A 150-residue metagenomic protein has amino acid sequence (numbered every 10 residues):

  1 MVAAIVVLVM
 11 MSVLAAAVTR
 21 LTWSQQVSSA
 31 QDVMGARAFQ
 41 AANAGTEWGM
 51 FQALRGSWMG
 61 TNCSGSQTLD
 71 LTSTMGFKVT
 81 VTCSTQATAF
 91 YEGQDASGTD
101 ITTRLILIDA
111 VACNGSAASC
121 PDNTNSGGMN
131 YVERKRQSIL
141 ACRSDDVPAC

Functional and structural regions predicted by a protein language model:
V2-A41: Aliphatic-rich helix starts adjacent to a transmembrane/signal segment
I5, V18, S66-T68, Q137: Generic N-terminal initiation segments characterized by hydrophobic and/or small/turn-forming residues
L14, I106, R134: Residue-level signal for beta-strand positions within conserved beta-sheet cores that form or flank
V18-T19, G35, G56-S57, C63 (+1 more regions): General N-terminal targeting signals
V27, Q31, S97-T99, G127: Residues embedded in well-ordered secondary-structure elements
F39-Q40, A44-A117, L140-C150: Low-complexity, Gly/Pro-rich coil/beta segments used as flexible assembly/activation regions
A117-D145: A short, surface-exposed beta-strand/turn
